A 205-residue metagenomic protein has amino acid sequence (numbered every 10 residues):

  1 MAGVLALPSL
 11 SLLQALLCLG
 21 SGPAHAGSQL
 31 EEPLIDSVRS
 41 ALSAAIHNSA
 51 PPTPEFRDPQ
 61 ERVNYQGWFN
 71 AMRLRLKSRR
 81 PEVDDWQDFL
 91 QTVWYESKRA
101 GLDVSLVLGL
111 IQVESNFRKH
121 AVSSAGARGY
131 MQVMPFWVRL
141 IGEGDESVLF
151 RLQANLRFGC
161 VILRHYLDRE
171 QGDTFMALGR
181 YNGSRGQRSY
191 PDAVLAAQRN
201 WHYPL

Functional and structural regions predicted by a protein language model:
M1-V4: N-terminal export leaders
S9-L10: Membrane-anchoring hydrophobic segments
G20-A26: Sec/Tat signal peptide C-region and signal peptidase I cleavage site
S28-A45: Short N-terminal segments immediately surrounding and downstream of signal-peptide cleavage
A44-L205: Catalytic glycan-binding domains that act on GlcNAc-containing polysaccharides
